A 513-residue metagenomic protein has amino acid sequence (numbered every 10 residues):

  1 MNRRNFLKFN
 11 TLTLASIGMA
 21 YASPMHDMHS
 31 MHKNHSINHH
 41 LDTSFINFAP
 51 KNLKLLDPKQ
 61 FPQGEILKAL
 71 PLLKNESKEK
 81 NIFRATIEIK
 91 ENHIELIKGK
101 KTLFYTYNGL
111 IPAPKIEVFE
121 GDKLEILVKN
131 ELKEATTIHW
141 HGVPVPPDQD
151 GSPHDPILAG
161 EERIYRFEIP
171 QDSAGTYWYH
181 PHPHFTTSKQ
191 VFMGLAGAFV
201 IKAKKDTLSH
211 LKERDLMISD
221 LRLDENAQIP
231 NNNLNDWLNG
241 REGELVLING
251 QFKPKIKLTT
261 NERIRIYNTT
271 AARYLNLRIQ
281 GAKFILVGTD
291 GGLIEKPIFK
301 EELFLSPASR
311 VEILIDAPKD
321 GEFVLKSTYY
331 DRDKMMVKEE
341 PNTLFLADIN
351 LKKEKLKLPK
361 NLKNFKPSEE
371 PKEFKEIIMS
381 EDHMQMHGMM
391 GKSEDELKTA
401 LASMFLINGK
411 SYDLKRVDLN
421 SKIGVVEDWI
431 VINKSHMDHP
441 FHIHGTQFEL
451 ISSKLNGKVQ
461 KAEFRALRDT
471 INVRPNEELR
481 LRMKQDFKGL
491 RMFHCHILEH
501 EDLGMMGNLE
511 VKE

Functional and structural regions predicted by a protein language model:
N5-M25: N-terminal export signals
N10, E262, S327, K375 (+2 more regions): Polar/charged side chains located within well-ordered beta-strands of beta-rich proteins
H26-P307, I313, K319, F345-H387 (+3 more regions): Histidine-centered copper-binding motifs that mark active-site loops of extracellular/periplasmic copper enzymes
D27-M28, G142, D148-P153, I157 (+3 more regions): Active-site pocket scaffolds in enzymes
V128, I266, L325-S327, H494: Extracellular beta-strand-rich recognition modules
S173-W178, G321-V324, K488-M492: Short glycine/proline/serine/threonine-rich loop/turn segments at secondary-structure transition edges
F185-S188, D320-L346, H496-G504: Terminal connector regions
